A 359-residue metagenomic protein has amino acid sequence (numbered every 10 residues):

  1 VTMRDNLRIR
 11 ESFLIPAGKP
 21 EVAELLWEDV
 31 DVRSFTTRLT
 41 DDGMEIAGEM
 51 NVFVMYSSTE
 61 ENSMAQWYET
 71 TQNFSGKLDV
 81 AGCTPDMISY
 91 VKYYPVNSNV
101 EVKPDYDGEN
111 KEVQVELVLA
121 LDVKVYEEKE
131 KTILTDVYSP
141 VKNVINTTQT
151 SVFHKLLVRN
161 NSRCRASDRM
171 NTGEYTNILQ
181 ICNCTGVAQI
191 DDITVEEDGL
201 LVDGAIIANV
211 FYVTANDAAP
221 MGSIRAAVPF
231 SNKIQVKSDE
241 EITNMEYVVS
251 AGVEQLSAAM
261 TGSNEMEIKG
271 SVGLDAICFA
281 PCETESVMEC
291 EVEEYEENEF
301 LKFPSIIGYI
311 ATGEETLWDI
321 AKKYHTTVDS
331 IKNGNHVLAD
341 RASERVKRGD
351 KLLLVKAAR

Functional and structural regions predicted by a protein language model:
V1-F303: Membrane-lipid interaction segments
Y295-N333, L338-R359: Primarily a LysM-type cell-wall glycan-binding module
